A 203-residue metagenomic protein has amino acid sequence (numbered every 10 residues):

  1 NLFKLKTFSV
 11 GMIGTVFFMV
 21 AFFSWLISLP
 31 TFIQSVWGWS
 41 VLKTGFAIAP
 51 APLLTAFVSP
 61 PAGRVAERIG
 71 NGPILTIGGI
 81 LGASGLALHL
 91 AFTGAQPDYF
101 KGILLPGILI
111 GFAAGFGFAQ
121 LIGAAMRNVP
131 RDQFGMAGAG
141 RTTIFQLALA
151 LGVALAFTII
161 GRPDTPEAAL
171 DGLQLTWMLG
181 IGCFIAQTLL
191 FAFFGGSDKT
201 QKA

Functional and structural regions predicted by a protein language model:
N1-K199: 12-transmembrane solute porter fold
